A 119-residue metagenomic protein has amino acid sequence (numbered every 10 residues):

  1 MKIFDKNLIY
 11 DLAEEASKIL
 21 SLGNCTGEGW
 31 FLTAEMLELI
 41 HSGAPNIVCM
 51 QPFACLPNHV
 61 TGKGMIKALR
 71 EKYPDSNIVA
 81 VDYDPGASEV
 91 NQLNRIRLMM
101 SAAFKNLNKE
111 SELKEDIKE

Functional and structural regions predicted by a protein language model:
M1-E119: An N-terminal assembly and electron-transfer interface module characteristic of large anaerobic redox and radical
